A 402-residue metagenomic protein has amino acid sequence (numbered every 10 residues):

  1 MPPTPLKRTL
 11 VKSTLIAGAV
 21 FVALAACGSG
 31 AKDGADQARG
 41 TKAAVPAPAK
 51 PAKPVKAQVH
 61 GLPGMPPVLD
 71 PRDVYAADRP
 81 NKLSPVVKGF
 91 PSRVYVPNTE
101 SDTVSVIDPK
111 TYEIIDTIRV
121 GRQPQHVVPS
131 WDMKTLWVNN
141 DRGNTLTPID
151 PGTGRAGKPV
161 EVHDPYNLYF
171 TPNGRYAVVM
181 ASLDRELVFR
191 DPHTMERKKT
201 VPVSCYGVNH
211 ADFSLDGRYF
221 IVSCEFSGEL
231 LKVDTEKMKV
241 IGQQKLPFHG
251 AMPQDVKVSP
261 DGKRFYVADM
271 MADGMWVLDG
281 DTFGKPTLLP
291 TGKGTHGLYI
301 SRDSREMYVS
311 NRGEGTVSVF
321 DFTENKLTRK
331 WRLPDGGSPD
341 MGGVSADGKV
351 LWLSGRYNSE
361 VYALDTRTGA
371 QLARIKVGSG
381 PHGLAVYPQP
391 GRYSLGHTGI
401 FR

Functional and structural regions predicted by a protein language model:
P2-L15: Bacterial N-terminal signal peptides that target proteins for export
T14-A25: Bacterial N-terminal signal peptides
C27-R402: Predominantly soluble domains enriched in secretory-pathway, periplasmic, or organellar proteins
